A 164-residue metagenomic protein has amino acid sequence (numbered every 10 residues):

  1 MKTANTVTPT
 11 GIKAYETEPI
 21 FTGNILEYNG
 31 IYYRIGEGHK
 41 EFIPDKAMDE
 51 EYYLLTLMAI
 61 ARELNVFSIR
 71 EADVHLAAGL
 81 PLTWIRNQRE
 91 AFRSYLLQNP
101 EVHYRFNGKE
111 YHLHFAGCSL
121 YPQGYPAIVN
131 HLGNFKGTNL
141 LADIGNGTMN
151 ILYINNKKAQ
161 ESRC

Functional and structural regions predicted by a protein language model:
M1-K2, M149-Y153: Short beta-strand scaffold segments in enzyme catalytic cores
K2-L141, K157-C164: Nucleotide/phosphate-binding catalytic cleft detector across ATP-hydrolyzing and phosphate-transferring enzymes
P126, N146-G147: Short, glycine/acidic-enriched loop or turn micro-motifs at the edges of active sites
D143-I144, I154: Generic beta-strand structural signal
